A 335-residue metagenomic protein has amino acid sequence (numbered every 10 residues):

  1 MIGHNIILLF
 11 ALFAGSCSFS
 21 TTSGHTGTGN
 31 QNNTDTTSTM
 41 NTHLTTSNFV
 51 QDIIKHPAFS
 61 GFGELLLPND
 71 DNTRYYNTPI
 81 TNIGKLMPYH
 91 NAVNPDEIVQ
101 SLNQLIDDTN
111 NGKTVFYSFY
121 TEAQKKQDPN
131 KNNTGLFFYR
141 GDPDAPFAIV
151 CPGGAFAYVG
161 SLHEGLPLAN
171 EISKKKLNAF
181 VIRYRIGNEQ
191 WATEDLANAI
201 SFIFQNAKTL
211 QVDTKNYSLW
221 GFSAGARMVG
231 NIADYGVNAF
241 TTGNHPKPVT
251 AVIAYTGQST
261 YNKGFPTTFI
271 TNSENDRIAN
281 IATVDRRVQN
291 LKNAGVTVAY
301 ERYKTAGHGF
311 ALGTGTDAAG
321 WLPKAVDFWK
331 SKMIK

Functional and structural regions predicted by a protein language model:
G29-N33, T37-P57, G63, V296-K335: C-terminal catalytic histidine-bearing segment of alpha/beta-hydrolase fold enzymes
P68-D70, Y76-P143: N-terminal cap/lid segment of alpha/beta-hydrolase-fold proteins
A145-G154: Short beta-strand element of the alpha/beta-hydrolase
G160-L162, V181-L210, G315-D317: Catalytic nucleophile-loop/oxyanion-hole region of alpha/beta-hydrolase and closely related hydrolase-like folds
L162-F180: Short amphipathic alpha-helix adjacent to the substrate-entry channel of hydrolases
N198-F265: Primarily recognizes the serine-hydrolase "nucleophile elbow" in alpha/beta-hydrolase and SGNH/GDSL folds
P266, N280-N290: Short alpha-helix in the alpha/beta-hydrolase fold that links the catalytic acid
F269-N272, D276: Short beta-strand/loop motif that positions the catalytic acidic residue of the alpha/beta-hydrolase fold
